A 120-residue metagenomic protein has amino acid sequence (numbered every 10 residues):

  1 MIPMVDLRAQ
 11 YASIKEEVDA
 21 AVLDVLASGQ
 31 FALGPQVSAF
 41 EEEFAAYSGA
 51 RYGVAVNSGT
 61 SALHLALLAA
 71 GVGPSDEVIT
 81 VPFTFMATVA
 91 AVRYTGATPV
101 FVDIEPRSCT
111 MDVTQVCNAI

Functional and structural regions predicted by a protein language model:
M1-Q30, P35: N-terminal "arm"/small-domain region of PLP-dependent enzymes with the aminotransferase-like
D6, V22, F44-A45, V78: Short hydrophobic motif
S28-E77, A91-T95, V100-D103: Phosphate-binding glycine-rich loop
T84-V89: Conserved coil-to-alpha-helix start sites within the AMP-binding
A97-I120: PLP-dependent aminotransferase-class I/II
